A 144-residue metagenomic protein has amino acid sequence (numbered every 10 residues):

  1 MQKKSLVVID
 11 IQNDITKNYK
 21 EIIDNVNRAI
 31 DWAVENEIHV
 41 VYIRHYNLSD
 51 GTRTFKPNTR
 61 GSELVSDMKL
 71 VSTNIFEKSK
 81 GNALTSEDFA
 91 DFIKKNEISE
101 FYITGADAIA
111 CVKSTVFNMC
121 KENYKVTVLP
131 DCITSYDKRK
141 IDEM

Functional and structural regions predicted by a protein language model:
M1-S5, R28, W32-N36, R53-M144: Active-site-adjacent betaalpha module
Q12, Y46-N47, D107, I133: Catalytic metal-binding/acid-base residues of hydrolase active sites
Q12-N18: Short acidic, Gly/Ser-rich segments with clustered Asp/Glu that frequently serve as metal-coordination loops in enzyme
K17, D50-G51: Glycine/Thr-rich phosphate-binding loops of Rossmann-like dinucleotide-binding domains
Y19-N27: Short amphipathic alpha-helical segment that frequently serves as the phosphate-/nucleotide-binding helix
A33-S49: Von Willebrand factor
